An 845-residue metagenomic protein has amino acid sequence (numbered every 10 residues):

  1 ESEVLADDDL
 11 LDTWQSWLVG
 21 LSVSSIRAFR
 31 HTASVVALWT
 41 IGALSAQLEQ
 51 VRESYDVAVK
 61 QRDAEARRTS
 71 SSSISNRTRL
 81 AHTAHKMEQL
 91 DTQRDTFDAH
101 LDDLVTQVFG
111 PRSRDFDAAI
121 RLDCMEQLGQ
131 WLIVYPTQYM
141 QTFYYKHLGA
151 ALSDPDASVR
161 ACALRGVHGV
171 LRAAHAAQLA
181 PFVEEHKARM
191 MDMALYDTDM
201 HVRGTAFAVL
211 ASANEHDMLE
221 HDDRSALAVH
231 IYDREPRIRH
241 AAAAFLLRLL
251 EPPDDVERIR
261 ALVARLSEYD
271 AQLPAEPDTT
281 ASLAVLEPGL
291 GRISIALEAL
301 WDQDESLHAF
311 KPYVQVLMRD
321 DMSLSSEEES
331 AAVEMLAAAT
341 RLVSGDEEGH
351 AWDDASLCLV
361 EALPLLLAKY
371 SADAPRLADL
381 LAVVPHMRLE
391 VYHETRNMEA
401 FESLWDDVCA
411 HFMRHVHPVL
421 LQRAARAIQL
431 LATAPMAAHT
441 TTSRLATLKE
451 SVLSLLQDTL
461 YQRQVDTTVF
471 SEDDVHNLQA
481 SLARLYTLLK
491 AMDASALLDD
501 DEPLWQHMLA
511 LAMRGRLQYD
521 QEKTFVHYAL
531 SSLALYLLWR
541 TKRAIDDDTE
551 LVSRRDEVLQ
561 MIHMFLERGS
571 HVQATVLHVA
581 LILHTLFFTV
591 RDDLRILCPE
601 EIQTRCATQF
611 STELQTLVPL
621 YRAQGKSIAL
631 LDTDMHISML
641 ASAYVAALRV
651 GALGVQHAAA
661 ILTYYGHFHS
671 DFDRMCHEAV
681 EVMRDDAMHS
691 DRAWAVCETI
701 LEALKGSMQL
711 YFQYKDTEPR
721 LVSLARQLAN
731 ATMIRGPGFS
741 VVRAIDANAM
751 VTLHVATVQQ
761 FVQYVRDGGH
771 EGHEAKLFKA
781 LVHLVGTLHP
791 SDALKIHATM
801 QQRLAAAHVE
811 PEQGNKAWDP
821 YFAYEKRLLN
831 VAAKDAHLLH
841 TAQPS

Functional and structural regions predicted by a protein language model:
E1-S2, W14, P288: Non-catalytic protein-protein interaction scaffold segments in large eukaryotic complex-forming proteins
D8-D12, A119-L122: A conserved hydrophobic secondary-structure block that centers on an alpha-helix together with its immediately flanking
I26-R27, V36, I41-L44, L48: Extended alpha-helical scaffold segments
A37-A43, A58-K60, A64-R67: Conserved, ordered domain cores of eukaryotic regulatory proteins
Q50-K60: Extracytoplasmic/secretory-pathway proteins
Q61-D95, H837-S845: Intrinsic disorder/low-complexity signal
D91-S845: Extended alpha-solenoid helical-repeat scaffolds
